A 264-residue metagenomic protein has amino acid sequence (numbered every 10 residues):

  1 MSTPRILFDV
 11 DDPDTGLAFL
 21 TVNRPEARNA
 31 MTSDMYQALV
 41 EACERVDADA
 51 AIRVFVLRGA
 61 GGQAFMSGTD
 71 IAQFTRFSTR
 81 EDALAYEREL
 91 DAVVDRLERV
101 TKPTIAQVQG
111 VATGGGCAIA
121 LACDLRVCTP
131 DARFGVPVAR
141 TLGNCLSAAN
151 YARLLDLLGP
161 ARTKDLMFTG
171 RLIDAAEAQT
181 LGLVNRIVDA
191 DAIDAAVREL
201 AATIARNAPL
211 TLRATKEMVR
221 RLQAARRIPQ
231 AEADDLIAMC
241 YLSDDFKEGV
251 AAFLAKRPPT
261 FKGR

Functional and structural regions predicted by a protein language model:
M1-R58, D95: Conserved CoA-thioester-binding segment of acyl-CoA-metabolizing enzymes
P25, V127-A132, V184-A231, A238 (+2 more regions): C-terminal long alpha-helix characteristic of the crotonase
V40, G59-D95, R140-G143, A225: Glycine- (often His-adjacent) and acidic-residue-rich active-site loop that binds/positions the CoA thioester
G62-M66, A112-G114, G135, V219: Short, active-site-adjacent cap segments at secondary-structure transitions
V93, L97, Q107, T113-L166 (+2 more regions): CoA-thioester-processing core
L125, D165, T169-R171, E177 (+2 more regions): Well-ordered beta-strand positions
